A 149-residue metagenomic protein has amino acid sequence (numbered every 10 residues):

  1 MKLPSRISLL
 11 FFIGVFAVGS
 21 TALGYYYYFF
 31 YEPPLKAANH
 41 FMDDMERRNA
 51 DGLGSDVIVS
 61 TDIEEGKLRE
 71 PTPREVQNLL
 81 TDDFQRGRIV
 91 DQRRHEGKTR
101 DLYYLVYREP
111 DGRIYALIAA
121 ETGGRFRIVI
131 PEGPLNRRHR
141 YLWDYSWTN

Functional and structural regions predicted by a protein language model:
M1-R6: Short, Lys/Arg-rich N-terminal segment immediately upstream of the first membrane anchor
S8-Y26: Hydrophobic membrane-insertion alpha-helices, especially the h-region of bacterial N-terminal signal peptides
V18, D51, L117-A120: Intrinsic disorder/low-complexity segments
T21, K36-A37, I118-A119: Residue-level detector of intrinsically disordered, flexible termini and proteolytic processing junctions
F29-F30, L35-N39, D43, A50-D111: Short solvent-exposed beta->alpha transition segments
T81-N149: Exposed beta-sheet edge and beta->alpha loop/turn motif
